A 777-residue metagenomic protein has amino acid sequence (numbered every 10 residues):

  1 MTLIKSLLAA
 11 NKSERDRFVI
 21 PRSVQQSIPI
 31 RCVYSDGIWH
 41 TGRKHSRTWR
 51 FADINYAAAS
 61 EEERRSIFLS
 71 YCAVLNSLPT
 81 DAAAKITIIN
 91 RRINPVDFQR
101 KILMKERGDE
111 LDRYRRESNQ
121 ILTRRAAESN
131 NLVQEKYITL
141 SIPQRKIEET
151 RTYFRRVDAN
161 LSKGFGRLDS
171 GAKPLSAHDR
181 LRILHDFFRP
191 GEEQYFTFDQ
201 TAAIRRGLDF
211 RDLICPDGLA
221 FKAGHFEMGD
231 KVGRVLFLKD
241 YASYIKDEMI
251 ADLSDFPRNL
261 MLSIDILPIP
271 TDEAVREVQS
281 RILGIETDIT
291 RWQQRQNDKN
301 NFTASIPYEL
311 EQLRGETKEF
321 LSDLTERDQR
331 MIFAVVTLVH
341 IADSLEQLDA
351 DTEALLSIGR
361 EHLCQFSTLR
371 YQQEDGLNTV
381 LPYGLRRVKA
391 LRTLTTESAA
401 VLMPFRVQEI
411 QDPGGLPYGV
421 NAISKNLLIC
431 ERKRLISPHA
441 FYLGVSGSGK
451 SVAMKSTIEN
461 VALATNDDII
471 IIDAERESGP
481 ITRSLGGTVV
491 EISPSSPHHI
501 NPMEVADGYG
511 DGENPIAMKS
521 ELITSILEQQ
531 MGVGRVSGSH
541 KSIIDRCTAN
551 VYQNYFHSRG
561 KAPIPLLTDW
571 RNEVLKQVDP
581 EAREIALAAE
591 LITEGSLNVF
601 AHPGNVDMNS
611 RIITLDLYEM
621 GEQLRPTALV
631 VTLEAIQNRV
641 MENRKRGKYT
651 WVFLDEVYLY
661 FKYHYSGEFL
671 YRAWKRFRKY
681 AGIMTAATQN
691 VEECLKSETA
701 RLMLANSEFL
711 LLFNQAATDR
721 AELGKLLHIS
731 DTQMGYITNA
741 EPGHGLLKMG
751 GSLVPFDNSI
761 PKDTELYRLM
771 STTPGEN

Functional and structural regions predicted by a protein language model:
M1-F405: Extended, folded cores of ATP/NTP-driven motor/assembly subunits in large transport and secretion machines
I54, E61-P79, R91, S254 (+10 more regions): P-loop NTPase motor domains
R434, S446: The conserved Walker
Y442: Hydrophobic anchor at the beta1->P-loop junction of P-loop NTPases
K450: Conserved lysine of the Walker
A453: Hydrophobic positions on the alpha1 helix immediately C-terminal to the Walker A/P-loop
N460-I470: Post-Walker A helix-loop "phosphate-sensing" segment adjacent to the P-loop in P-loop NTPases
G487-V490, T699-L712: A short helix-turn-beta junction within AAA+ P-loop NTPase domains corresponding to the substrate/partner-engaging
